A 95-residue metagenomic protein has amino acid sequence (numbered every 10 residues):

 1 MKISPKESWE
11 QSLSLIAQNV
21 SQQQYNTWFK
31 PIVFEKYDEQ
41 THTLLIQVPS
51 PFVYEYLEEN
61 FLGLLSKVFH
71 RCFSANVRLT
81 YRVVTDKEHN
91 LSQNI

Functional and structural regions predicted by a protein language model:
M1-I95: Intrinsically disordered, low-complexity basic tails and flexible linkers associated with large NTP-driven
